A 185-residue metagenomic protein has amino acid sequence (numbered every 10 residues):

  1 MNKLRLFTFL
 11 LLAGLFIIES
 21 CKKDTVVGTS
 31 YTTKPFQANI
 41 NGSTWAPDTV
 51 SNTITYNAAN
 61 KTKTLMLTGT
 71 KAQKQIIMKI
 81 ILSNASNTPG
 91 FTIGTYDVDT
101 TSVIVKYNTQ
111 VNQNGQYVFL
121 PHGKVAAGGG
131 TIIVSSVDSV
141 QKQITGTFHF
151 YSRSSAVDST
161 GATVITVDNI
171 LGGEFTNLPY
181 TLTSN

Functional and structural regions predicted by a protein language model:
M1-L6, S184: Short, Lys/Arg-enriched, disordered terminal segments
K3-L4, G14-G42: Bacterial Sec-dependent N-terminal signal peptides
F9-L11: Low-complexity, glycine/proline/serine-enriched flexible coil segments that act as short hinges or interruptions within
F36, T55-Q141, R153-S155: Surface-exposed helix/loop patches within compact recognition domains
S43-P47: Short, isolated positions in well-ordered beta-strands
I133-N185: C-terminal or internal capping secondary-structure element at the end of a domain, subdomain, or sheet
